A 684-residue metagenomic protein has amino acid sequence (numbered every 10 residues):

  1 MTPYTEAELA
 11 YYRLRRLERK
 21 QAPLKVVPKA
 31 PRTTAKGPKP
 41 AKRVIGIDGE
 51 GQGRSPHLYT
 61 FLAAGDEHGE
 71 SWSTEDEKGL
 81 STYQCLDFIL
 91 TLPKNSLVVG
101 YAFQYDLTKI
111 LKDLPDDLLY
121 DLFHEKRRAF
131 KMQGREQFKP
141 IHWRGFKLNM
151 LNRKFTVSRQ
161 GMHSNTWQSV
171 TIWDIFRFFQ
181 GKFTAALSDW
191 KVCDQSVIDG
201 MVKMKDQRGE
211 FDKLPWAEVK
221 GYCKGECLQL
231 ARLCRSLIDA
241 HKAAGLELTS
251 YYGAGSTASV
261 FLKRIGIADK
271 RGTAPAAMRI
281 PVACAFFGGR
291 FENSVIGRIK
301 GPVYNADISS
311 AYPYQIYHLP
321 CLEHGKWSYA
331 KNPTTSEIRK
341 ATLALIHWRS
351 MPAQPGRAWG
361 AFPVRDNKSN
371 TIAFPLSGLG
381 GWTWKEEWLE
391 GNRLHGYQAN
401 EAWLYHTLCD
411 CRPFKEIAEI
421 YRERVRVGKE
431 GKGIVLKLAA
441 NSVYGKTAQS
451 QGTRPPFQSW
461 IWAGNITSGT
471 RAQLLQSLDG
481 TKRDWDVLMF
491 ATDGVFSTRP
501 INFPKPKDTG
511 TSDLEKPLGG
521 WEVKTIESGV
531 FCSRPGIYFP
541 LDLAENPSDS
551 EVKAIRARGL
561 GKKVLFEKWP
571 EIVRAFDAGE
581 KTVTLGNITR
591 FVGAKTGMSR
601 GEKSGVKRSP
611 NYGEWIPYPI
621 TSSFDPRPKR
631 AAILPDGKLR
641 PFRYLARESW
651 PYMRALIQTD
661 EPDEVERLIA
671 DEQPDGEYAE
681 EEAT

Functional and structural regions predicted by a protein language model:
M1-A22: BZIP DNA-binding basic region
M1-Y4, R32-T33, Y59, N370 (+2 more regions): Intrinsically disordered/low-complexity terminal segments and short unstructured peptides
Y4-A7, A35-K36, L62, S158 (+1 more regions): Serine/threonine-rich, low-complexity intrinsically disordered segments
Y11-L14, V26, T34, I45-E50 (+2 more regions): Short intrinsically disordered, low-complexity segments
R19-K39: Acidic, proline-/serine-/threonine-rich low-complexity intrinsically disordered repeat tracts
G37-A64: Gly/Thr-rich phosphate-binding beta-strand-loop-beta motif of the actin/hexokinase/Hsp70
P40-A41, S55, G65-T684: Conserved acidic
